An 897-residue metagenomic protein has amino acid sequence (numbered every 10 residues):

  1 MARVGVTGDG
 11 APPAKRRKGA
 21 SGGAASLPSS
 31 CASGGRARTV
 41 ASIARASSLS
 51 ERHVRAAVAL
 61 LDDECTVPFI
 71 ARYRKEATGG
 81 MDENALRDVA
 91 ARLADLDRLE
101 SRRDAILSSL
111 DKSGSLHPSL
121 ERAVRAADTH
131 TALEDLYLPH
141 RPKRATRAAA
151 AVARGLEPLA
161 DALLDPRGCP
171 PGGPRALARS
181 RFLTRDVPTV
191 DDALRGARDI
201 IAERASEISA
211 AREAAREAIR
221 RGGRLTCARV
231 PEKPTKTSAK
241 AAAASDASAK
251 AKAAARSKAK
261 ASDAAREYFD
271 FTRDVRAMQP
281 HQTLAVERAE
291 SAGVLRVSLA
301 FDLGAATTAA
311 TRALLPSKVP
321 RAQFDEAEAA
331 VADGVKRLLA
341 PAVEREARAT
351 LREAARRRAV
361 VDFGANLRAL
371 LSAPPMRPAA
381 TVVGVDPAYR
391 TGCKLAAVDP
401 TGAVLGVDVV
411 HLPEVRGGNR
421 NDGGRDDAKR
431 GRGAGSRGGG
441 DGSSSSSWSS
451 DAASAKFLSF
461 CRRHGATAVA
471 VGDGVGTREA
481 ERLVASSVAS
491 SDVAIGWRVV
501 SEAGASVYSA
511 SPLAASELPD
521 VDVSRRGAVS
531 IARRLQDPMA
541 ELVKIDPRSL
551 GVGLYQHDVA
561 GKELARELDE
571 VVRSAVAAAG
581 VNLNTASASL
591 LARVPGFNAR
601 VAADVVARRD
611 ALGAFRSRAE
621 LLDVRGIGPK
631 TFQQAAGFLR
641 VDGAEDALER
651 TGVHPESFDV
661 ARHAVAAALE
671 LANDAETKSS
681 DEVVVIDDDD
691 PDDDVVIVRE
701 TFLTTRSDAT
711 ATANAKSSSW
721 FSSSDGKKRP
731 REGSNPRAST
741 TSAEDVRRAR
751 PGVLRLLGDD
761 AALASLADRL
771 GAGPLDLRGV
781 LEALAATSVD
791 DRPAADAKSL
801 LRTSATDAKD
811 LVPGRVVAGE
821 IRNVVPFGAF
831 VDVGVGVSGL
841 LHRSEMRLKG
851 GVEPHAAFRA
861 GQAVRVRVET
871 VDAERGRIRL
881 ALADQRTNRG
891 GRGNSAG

Functional and structural regions predicted by a protein language model:
K18, F69, D82-G384, A388-R420 (+5 more regions): Duplex nucleic acid-engaging cores and interfaces of nucleic-acid transaction enzymes
A24, K429-R430, A644-E645, E649-E656 (+6 more regions): Single-stranded RNA-binding regions, centering on S1/OB-family and related RNA-binding modules
A44, S48-L49, P375-R377, P387-Y389 (+3 more regions): C-terminal accessory/binding modules appended to enzymatic or scaffolding proteins
H53-V54, A365: Conserved P-loop NTPase motor core
A59-D62, P139, A150-A153, A285-A289 (+14 more regions): Replace "in large, NTP-powered and nucleic-acid-processing enzymes" with "in large, NTP-powered factors and other
D97-S115, S516-A614, Q634-H663, P826: Long, highly charged, low-complexity intrinsically disordered interaction regions that mediate electrostatic DNA/RNA
E217-R224, P387-Y389, G474-E479, V499-V507 (+7 more regions): A glycine-rich phosphate-binding loop feature that marks nucleotide/adenosyl-phosphate handling sites
R348, R352, A359-G364, S549-G580 (+1 more regions): Long, charged amphipathic helices and adjacent flexible linkers at domain junctions
